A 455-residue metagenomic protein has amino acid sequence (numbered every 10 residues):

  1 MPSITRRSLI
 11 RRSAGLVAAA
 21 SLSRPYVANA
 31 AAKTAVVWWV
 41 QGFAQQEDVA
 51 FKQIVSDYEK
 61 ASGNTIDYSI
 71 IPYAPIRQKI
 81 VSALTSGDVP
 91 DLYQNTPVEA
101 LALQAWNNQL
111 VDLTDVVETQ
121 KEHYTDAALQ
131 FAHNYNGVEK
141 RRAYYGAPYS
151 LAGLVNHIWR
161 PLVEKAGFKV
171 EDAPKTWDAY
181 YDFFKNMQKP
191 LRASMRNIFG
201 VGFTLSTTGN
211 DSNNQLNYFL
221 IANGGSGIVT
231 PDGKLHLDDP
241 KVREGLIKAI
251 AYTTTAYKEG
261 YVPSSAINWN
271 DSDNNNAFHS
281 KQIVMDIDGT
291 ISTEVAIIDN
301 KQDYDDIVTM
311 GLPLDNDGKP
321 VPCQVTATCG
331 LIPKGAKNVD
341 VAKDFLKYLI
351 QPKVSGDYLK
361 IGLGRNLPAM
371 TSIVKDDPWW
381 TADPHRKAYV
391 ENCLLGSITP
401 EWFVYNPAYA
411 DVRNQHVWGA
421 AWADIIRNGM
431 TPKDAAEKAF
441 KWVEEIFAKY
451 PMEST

Functional and structural regions predicted by a protein language model:
I10-A30: N-terminal export signals
A31-K33, S56, A61, S86 (+8 more regions): Extracytoplasmic/periplasmic substrate-recognition and gating elements
A32, A127-E139, I307-G311, K360-D424 (+1 more regions): Long, aromatic- and glycine/proline-rich binding clefts that accommodate carbohydrate-like moieties
K33, Q53-F131, E164-K175, N276-A277 (+4 more regions): Extracytoplasmic "Venus flytrap"/periplasmic binding protein-like
A35-Q53, I71-Y73, A152, P407-A410: Extracytoplasmic "Venus flytrap"
P97-I158, S212-Q215, D306-L312, A382 (+2 more regions): Hinge/lid segment of periplasmic solute-binding proteins
N136-Y149, L154, A179-H236: Extracytoplasmic/periplasmic solute-binding protein
Y181-Q188, P231-I267, L312: Glycine-centered hinge/linker elements that transmit conformational signals in sensory and ligand-binding systems
